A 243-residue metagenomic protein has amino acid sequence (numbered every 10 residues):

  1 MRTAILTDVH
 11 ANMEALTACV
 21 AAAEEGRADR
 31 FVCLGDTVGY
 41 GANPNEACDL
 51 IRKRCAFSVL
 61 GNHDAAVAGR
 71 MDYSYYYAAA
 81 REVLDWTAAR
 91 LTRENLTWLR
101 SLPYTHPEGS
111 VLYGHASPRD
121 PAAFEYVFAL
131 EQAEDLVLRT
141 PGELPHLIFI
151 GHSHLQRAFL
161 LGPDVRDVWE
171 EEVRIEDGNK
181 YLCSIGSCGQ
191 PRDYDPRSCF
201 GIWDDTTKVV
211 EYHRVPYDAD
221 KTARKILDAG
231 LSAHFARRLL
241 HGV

Functional and structural regions predicted by a protein language model:
M1-A4, H106-Y113, E176-Y181: Beta-strand-turn-beta hairpins that frame and shape the catalytic cleft of phosphate-ester-processing enzymes
M1-R54: N-terminal active-site segment of His-dependent metallophosphoesterases
L6-T7, F31-D36, F57-N62, G114 (+3 more regions): Active-site neighborhood of phospho(di)ester-bond hydrolases with catalytic His/Asp-centered motifs
H10-A15, G39-G41, H63-A68, R119-P121 (+2 more regions): Active-site environment of divalent metal-dependent phosphoester hydrolases
A18-A21, E46-D49, D72-Y75, V127-F128 (+2 more regions): Short, glycine/charged-enriched secondary-structure capping and boundary segments
A47-C48, K53-D120, F124-L144: Active-site neighborhood of divalent metal-dependent phosphoester bond hydrolases
Q132-E172, G178-L182: Anionic-ligand binding region
L161-V243: Acidic, His/Gly-rich catalytic cores of divalent-metal-dependent hydrolytic chemistry
